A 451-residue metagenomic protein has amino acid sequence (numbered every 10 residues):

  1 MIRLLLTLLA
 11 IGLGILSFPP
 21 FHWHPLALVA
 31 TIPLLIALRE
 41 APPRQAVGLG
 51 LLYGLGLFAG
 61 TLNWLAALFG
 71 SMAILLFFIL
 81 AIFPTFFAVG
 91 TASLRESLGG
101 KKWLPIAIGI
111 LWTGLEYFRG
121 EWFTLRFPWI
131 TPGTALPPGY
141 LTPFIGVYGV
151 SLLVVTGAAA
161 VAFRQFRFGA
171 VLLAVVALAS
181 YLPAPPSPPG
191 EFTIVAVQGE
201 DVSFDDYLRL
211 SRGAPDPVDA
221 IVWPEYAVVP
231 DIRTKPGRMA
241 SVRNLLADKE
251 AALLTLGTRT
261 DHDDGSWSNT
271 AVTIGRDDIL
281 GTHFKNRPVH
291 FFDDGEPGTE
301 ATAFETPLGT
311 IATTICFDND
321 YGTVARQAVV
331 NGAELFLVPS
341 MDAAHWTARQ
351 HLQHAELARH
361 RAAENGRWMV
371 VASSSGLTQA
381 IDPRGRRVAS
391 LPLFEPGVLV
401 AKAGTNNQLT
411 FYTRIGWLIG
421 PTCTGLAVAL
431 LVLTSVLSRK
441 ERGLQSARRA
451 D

Functional and structural regions predicted by a protein language model:
M1-P183, T347, A358, S373-S375 (+3 more regions): Membrane-embedded alpha-helical bundles of multi-pass enzymes that act on lipidic or dolichyl-linked glycan substrates
I15-F18, V89, A196, A271-T273 (+4 more regions): Conserved hydrophobic/aromatic beta-strand scaffold that supports enzyme active sites
L65-M72, F118-G149, N244, E250 (+3 more regions): Active-site catalytic loop in hydrolytic enzyme cores
L80, F87, G109, A220 (+3 more regions): CN hydrolase (nitrilase-like) catalytic-core segments centered on the catalytic cysteine and neighboring Lys/Glu
T91, Y207-S211, A301, A325: Generic structural signal for well-ordered alpha-helices, preferentially at hydrophobic/aromatic core positions
L182-G295, F304-P307, I311-T313, F317: Soluble catalytic regions of membrane-associated enzymes that act on cell-envelope and secretory-pathway components
L437-G443: Intrinsic, low-complexity polybasic segments
A447-D451: Cytoplasmic C-terminal tails of single-pass
